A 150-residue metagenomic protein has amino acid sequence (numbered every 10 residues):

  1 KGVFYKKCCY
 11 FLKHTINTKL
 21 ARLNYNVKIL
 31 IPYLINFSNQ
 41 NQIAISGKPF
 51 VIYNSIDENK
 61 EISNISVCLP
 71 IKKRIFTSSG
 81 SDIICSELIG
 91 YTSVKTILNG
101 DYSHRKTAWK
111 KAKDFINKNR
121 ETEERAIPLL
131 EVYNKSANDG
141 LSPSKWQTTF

Functional and structural regions predicted by a protein language model:
K1-F150: A solvent-exposed interaction/effector surface
